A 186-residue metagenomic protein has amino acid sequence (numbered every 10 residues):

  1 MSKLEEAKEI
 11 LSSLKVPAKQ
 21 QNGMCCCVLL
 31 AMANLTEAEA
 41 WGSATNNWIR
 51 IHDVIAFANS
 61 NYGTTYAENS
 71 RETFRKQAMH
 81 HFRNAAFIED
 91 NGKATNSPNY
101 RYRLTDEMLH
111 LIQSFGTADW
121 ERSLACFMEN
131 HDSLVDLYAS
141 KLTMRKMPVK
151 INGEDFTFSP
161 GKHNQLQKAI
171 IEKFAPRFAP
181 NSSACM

Functional and structural regions predicted by a protein language model:
M1-E37: Long, low-complexity, charged/polar intrinsically disordered regions in eukaryotic proteins
L11, M32, A58-Y62, A78 (+2 more regions): Hydrophobic, Leu/Ile/Phe/Ala-enriched alpha-helical segments that form helix-helix packing faces
G23-M24, I51, T65-A85, E89-D90: Short amphipathic alpha-helical interaction segments
A38-A67: Short acidic, hydrophobic short linear motifs in intrinsically disordered regions
S60, T143-F158: A short, surface-exposed helix-loop junction/capping segment
N91-G92, P98-K150: Short, amphipathic alpha-helical interaction segments positioned at domain boundaries
E154-M186: Acidic-basic catalytic patches of nuclease active cores, encompassing PD-(D/E)XK and other metal-cofactor nuclease
